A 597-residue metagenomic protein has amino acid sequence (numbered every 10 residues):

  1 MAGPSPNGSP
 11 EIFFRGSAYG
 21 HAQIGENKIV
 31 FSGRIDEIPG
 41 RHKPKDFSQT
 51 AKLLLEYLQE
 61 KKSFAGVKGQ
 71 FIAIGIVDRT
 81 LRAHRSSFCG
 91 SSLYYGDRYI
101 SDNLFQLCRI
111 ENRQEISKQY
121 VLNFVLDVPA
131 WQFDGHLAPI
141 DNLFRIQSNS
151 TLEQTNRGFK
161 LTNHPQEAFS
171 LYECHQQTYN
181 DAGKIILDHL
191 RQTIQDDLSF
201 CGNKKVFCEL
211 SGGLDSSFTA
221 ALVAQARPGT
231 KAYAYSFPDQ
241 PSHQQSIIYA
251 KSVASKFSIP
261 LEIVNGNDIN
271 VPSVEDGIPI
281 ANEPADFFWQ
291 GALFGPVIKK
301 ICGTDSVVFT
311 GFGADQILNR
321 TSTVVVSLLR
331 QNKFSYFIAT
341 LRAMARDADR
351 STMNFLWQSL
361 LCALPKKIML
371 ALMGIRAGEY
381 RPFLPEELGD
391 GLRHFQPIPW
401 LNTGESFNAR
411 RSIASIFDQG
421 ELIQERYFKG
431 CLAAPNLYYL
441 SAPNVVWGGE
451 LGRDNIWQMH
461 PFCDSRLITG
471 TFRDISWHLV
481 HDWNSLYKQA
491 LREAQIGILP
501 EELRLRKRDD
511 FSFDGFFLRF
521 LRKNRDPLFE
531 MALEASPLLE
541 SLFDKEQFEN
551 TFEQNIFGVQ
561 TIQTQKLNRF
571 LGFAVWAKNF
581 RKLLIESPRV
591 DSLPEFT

Functional and structural regions predicted by a protein language model:
M1-D268, D276, E595-F596: Cysteine-centered catalytic environments shared across enzyme families
L58, K62, Q114-L122, A348 (+4 more regions): Structural motif
T80-R82, F169-R411, E450-L499, F573-T597: ATP-dependent adenylate-handling active sites, centered on carboxylate activation for C-N bond formation
L122-W131, P296, A434-G449, Q565-L583: Short, hydrophobic/amphipathic alpha-helical patches that form generic packing surfaces within helical domains
S211, G404-D418, R426, S441-G448: Long, K/E/R/D-enriched contiguous segments that form extended
G277, A414-E425, S476-W477, L538-T561 (+2 more regions): Short amphipathic alpha-helical segments and their helix-coil junctions
S322-T323, I498-T564: PAPS-dependent sulfotransferase catalytic core
F511, S541, K566, R589-F596: C-terminal amphipathic alpha-helical interaction region
